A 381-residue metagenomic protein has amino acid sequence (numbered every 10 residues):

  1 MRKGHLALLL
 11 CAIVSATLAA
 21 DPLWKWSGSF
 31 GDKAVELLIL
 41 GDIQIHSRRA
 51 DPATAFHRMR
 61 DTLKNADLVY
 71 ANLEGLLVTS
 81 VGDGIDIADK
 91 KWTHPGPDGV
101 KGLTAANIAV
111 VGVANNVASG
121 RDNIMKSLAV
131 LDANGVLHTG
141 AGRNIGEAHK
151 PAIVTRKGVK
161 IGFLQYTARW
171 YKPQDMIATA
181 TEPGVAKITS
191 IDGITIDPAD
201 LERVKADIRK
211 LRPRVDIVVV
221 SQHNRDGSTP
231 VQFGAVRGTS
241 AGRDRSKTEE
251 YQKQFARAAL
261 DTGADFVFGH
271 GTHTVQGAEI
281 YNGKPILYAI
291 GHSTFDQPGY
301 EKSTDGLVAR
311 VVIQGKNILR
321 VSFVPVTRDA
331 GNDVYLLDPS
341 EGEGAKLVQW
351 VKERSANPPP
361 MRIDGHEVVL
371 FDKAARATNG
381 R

Functional and structural regions predicted by a protein language model:
M1-G4: Positively charged n-region of N-terminal signal peptides that target proteins for export
A7-A16: Bacterial N-terminal signal peptides
A20-R381: Acidic, metal/ion-coordinating pockets
